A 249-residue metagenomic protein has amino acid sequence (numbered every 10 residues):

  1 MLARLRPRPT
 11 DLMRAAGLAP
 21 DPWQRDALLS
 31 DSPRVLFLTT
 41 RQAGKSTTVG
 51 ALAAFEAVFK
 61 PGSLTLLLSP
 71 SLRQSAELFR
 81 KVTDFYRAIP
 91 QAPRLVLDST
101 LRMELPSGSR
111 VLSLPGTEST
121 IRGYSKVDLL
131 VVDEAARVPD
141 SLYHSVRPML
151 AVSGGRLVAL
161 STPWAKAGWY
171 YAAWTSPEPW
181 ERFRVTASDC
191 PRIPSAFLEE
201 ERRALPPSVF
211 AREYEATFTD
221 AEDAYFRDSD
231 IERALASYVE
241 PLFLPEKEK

Functional and structural regions predicted by a protein language model:
M1-R34, Y225, L242-E248: Pre-P-loop entry segment of helicase/translocase ATPase cores
S32-A53: Walker A/P-loop
Q42, D133-R137: Catalytic acidic motif of RecA-like/P-loop NTPases
Q42, P70, T162-A165: Conserved H-loop
G62-D84: Conserved Walker A/P-loop ATP-binding site and its immediately adjacent core in helicase/helicase-like ATPase domains
A76-D128: Inter-Walker segment of RecA-like/P-loop motor cores
D84-Y86, P93, L129, R137-L205 (+1 more regions): ASCE P-loop NTPase helicase motor core
C190-K249: ATPase catalytic-site recognition across NTP-hydrolyzing enzymes
